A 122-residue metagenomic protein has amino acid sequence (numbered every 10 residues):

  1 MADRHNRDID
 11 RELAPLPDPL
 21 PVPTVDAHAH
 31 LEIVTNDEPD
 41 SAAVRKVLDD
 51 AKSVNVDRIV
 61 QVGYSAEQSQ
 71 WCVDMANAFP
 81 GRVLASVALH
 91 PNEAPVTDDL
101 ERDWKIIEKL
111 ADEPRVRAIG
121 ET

Functional and structural regions predicted by a protein language model:
M1-T122: Mid-domain alpha/beta scaffold segments of enzyme catalytic cores
